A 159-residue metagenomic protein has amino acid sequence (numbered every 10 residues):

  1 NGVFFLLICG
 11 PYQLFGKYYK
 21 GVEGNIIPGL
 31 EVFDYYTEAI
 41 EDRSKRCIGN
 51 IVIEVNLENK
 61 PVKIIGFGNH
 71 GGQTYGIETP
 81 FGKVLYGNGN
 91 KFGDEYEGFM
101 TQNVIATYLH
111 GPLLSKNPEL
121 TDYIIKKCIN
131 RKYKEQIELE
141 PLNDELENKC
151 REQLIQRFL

Functional and structural regions predicted by a protein language model:
N1-V55: Cysteine-nucleophile active-site neighborhood
I40-L159: Amide-donor transfer/coupling interface in amidating biosynthetic enzymes
